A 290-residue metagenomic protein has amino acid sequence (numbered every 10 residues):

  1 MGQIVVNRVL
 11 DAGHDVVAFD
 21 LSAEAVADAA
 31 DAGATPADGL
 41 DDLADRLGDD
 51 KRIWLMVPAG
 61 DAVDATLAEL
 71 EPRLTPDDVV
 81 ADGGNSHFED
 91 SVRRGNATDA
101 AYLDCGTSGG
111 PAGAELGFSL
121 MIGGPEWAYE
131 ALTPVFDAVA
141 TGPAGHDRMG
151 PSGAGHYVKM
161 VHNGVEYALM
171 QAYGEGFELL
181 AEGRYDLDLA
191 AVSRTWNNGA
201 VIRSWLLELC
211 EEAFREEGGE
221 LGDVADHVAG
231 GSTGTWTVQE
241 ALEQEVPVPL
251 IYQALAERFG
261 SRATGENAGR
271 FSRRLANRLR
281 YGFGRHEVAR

Functional and structural regions predicted by a protein language model:
M1-R52, D77, P111-G113, Y281: NAD(P)+-binding Rossmann beta1-loop-alpha1 motif at the extreme N-terminus of oxidoreductases
Q3-D15, A32, V92, N96 (+3 more regions): Metal- and O2-centered redox machinery and metal/ROS homeostasis
V16, P36, A101-Y102, V248: Hydrophobic beta-strand scaffold residues
F19, M56, C105: The conserved SAM/SAH-binding core of class I Rossmann-like methyltransferase domains, concentrating on the hydrophobic
G33-A37, W54-L55, T98-D99, S119-G123 (+1 more regions): Short, hinge-like loop/turn segments at secondary-structure boundaries
L40-Y102: Rossmann-fold NAD(P) dinucleotide-binding segment
T66, A81, H87-G174, G284 (+1 more regions): Rossmann-fold dinucleotide-binding core
M121, A131, G153-H286: Helical "substrate-binding/catalytic lid" subdomain of Rossmann-like NAD(P)-dependent dehydrogenases/reductases
